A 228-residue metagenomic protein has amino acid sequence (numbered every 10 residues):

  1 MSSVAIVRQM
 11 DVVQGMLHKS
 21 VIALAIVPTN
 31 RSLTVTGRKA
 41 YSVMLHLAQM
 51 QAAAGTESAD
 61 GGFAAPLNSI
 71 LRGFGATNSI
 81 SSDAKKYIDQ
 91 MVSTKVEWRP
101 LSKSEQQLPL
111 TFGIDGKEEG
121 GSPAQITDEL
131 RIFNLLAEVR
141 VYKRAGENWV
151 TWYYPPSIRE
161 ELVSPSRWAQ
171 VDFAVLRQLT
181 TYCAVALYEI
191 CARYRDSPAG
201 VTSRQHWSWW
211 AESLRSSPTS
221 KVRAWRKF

Functional and structural regions predicted by a protein language model:
M1-F228: Charged, alpha-helix-forming regions
